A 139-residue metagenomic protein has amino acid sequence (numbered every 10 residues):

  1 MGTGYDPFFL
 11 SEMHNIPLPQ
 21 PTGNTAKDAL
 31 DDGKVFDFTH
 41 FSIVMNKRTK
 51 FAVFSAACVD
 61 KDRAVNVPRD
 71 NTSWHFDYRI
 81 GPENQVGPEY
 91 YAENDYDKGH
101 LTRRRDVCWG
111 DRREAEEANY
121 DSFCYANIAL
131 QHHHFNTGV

Functional and structural regions predicted by a protein language model:
M1-V139: Domain-level detector for secreted/extracellular nuclease and nuclease-toxin modules, and for the ENPP-like C-terminal
